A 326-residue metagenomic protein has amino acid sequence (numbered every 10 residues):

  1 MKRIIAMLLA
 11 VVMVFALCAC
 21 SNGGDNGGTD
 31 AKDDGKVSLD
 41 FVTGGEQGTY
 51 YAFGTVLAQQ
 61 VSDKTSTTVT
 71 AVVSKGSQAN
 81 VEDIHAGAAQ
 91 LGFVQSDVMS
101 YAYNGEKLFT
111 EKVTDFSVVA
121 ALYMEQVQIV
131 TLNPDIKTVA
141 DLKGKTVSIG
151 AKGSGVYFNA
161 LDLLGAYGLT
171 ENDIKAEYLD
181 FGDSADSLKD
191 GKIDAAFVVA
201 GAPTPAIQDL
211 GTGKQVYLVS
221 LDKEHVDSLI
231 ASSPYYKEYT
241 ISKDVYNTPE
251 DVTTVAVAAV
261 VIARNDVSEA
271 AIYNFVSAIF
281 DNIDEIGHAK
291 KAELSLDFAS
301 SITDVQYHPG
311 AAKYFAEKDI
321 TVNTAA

Functional and structural regions predicted by a protein language model:
M1-S38, A325-A326: Short, low-complexity disordered leader/linker segments with a strong preference for bacterial N-terminal type II
K36, S66, G76-A79, A86 (+4 more regions): Extracytoplasmic
K36-K64, T68-V69, M124-D190, S301 (+1 more regions): Bilobed "Venus flytrap"/periplasmic-binding protein-like clamshell domains and structurally analogous long
L39, D183, K189-D190, A200-L218 (+2 more regions): An extracytoplasmic/periplasmic, membrane-proximal ligand-sensing/linker region
E46, S74, S96-M99, M124 (+5 more regions): Solvent-exposed coil/turn segments that connect beta secondary-structure elements in extracytoplasmic/periplasmic
G54-Q59, V72-T110, I129-L132, G182-S187 (+2 more regions): Pocket-flanking alpha-helical
S96-V98, G105-L108, E171-V261: Pocket-lining segment of extracytoplasmic ligand-binding domains
A102-N104, T114-A121: Short beta-strand-centered segments that line the small-molecule binding cleft or hinge of alpha/beta clamshell
